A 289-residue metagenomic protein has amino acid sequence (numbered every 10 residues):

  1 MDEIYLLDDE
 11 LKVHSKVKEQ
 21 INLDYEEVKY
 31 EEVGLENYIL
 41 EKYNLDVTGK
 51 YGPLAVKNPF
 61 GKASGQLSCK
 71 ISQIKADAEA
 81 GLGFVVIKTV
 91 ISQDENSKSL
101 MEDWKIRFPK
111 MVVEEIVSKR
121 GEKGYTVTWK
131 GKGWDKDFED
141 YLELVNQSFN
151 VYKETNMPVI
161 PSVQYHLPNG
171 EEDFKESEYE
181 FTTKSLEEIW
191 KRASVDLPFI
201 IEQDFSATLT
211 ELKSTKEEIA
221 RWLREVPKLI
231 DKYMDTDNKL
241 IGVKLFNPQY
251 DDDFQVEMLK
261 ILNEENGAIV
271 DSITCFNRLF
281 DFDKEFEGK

Functional and structural regions predicted by a protein language model:
I4-S15, Q20, D24-I39, S64-Q66 (+3 more regions): Active-site entrance/lid segments in N-terminal catalytic domains of soluble metabolic enzymes
N37-G61: N-terminal amphipathic alpha-helix/helix-capping segment at the start of soluble metabolic enzymes
F276: C-terminal nucleotide
